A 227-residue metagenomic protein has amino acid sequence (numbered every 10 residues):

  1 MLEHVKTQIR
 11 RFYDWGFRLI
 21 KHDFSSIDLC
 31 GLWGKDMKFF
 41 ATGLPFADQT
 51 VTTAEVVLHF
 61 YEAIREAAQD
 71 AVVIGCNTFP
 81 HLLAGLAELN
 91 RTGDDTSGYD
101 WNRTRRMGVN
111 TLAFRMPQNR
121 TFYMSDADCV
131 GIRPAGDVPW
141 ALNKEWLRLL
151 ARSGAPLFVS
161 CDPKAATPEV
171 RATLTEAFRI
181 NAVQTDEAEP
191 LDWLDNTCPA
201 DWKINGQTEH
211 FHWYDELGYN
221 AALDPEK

Functional and structural regions predicted by a protein language model:
M1-D137, L142, V170: Aromatic- and carboxylate-enriched substrate-binding clefts and catalytic-loop regions of carbohydrate-active enzymes
E3, T7, E66, L149 (+5 more regions): Polar/charged alpha-helical tracts
D14-G16, A68, W146, R152-S153 (+1 more regions): Short, well-ordered loop/turn elements at secondary-structure boundaries
S26-I27, F79-H81, L157, K164 (+1 more regions): Short, solvent-exposed loop/turn segments at secondary-structure junctions
A84-L86, P134-G136, C161-K164, A222-D224: Short conserved micro-motifs at the rims of enzyme active sites and ligand-binding pockets
R148-V183: Catalytic cores of secreted or luminal carbohydrate-active enzymes
L150-S153, L157-F158, L191-K227: Carbohydrate-binding surface patches
V183-P190: N-terminal low-complexity/IDR leader segments of large eukaryotic scaffold/assembly proteins
